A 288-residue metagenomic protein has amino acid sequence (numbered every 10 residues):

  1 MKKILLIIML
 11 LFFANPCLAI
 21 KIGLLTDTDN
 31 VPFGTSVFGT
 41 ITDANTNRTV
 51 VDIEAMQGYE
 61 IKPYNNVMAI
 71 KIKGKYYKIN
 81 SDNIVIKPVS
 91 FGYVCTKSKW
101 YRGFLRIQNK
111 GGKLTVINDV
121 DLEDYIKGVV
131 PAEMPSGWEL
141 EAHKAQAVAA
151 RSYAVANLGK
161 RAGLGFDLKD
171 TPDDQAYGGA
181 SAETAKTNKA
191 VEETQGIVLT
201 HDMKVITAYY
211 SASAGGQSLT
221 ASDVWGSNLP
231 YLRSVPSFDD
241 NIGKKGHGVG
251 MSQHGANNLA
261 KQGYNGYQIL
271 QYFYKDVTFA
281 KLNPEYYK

Functional and structural regions predicted by a protein language model:
L5-K288: Conserved, single-site charged/polar hotspot
